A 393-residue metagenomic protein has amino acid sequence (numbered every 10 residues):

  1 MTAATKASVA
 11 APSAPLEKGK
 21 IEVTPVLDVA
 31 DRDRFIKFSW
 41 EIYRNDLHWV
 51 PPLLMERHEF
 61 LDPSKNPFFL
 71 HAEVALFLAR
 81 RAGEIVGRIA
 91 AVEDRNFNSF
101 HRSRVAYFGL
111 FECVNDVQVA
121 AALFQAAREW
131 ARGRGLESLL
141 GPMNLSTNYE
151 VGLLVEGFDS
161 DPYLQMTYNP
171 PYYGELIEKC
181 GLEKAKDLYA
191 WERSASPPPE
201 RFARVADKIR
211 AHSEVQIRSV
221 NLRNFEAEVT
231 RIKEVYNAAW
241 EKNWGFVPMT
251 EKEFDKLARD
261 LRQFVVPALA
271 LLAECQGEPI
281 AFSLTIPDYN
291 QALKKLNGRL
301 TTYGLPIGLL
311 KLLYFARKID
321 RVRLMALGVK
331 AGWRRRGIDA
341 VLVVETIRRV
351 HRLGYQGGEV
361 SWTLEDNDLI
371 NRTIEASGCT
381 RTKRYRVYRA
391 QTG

Functional and structural regions predicted by a protein language model:
A3-T5, P15-E59, R128: TRNA-binding/sensing appendages of the translation machinery
V9-I21, T167-G245, L269: Acyltransferase donor/substrate-recognition loop-hinge adjacent to the catalytic core
P25, V29-R32, N45, P51-P63 (+9 more regions): Catalytic cores of nucleotide-enabled group-transfer and carboxylate-activating enzymes in metabolic and assembly-line
R32, R95-N98, T147-Y149, P198 (+5 more regions): Flexible loop/turn segments at secondary-structure boundaries
S39-A82, I89-S99, S219, N224-G328: A conserved beta-strand-loop-helix scaffold within acyl/acetyltransferase catalytic domains
N98-G181, N297-S377: Acyl-donor binding region in acyl/amide transferases
P248, E274-C275, S283-Y289, M325-A331 (+5 more regions): Active-site proximal loops enriched in glycine and acidic residues that flank catalytic Cys/His/Asp and coordinate
